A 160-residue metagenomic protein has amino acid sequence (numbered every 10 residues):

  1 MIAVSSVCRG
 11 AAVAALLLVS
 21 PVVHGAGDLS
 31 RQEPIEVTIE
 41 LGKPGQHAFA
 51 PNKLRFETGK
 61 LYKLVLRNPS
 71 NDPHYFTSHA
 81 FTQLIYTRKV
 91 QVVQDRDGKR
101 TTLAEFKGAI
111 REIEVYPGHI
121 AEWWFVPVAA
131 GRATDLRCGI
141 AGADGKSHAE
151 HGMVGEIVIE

Functional and structural regions predicted by a protein language model:
I2-A12: Bacterial N-terminal signal peptides that target proteins for export
V19-P21: N-terminal signal peptide c-region/cleavage motif recognized by signal peptidases
A26, A104-E160: Extracellular/periplasmic metallocenter environments
S30-L61: N-terminal edge beta-strand
Q46, D97-A109: Short beta-strand and strand-turn-strand segments in soluble, beta-rich domains
P51-S78, I120-D135, V158-I159: Beta-strand cores of secreted/periplasmic/IMS beta-sandwich domains, seen most often in copper-related folds
T77-L84, A141: Short acidic, flexible loop segments centered on an aromatic residue
T82-R96: Short aromatic-acidic-glycine turn motif
